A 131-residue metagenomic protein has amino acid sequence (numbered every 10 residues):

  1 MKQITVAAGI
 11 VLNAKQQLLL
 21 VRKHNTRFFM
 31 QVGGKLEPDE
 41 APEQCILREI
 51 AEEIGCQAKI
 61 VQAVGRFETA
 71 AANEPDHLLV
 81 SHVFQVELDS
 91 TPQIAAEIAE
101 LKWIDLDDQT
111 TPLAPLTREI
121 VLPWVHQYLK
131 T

Functional and structural regions predicted by a protein language model:
M1-L18, K35: Conserved N-terminal beta-strand and adjoining loop/helix that marks the start of the Nudix/MutT-like hydrolase domain
M1-Q3, E74-V80, A95-I98: A generic structural micro-feature
V11-L12, L20, V86, W103: Conserved hydrophobic "DFG−1" position in protein kinase catalytic cores
Q17, S90-I94: Short helix-loop capping/hinge motifs at secondary-structure junctions, enriched in acidic/polar residues
K23: Short loop/turn segments immediately following the C-termini of beta-strands
Q31-V64: The catalytic Nudix box helix
G55-T91: Active-site segment of metal-dependent pyrophosphate-handling enzymes, primarily the Nudix hydrolase catalytic core
V83-Q85, Q93-H126: NUDIX/MutT-family hydrolases
